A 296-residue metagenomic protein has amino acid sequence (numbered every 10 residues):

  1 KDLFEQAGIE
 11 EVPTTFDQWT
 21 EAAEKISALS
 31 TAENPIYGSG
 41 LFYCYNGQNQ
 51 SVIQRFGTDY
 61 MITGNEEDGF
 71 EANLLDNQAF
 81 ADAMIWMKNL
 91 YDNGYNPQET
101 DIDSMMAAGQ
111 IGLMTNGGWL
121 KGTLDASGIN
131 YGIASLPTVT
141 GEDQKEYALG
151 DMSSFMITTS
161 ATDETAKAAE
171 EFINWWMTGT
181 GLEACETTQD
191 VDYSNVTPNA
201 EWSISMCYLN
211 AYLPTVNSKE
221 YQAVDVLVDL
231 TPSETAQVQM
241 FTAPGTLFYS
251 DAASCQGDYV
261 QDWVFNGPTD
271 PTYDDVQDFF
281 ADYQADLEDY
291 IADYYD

Functional and structural regions predicted by a protein language model:
F4, E24-I26, T100-M114, D258 (+1 more regions): Short helices/loops that flank or line small-molecule/ion binding pockets
E5, D225-D296: Conserved C-terminal helix/tail region of periplasmic/extracytoplasmic solute-binding proteins
D17-E71, I111: Extracytoplasmic/periplasmic solute-binding protein
A23-K25, E67-E99: Glycine-centered hinge/linker elements that transmit conformational signals in sensory and ligand-binding systems
A28-C44, P97-Q98, G181-D190, D289-D296: Bilobed periplasmic-binding protein-like "clamshell/Venus-flytrap" ligand-binding domains
S30-T31, D59-D82, T138-Y147, Q239: Short, solvent-exposed loop/beta-turn-alpha elements that line the ligand-binding surface or hinge of extracytoplasmic
C44-S51, I85-W175: Extracytoplasmic/periplasmic substrate-binding proteins
T123-N130, E142-L149, F155-C255: C-terminal lobe and pocket-closing loops of periplasmic/extracytoplasmic Venus-flytrap solute-binding proteins
